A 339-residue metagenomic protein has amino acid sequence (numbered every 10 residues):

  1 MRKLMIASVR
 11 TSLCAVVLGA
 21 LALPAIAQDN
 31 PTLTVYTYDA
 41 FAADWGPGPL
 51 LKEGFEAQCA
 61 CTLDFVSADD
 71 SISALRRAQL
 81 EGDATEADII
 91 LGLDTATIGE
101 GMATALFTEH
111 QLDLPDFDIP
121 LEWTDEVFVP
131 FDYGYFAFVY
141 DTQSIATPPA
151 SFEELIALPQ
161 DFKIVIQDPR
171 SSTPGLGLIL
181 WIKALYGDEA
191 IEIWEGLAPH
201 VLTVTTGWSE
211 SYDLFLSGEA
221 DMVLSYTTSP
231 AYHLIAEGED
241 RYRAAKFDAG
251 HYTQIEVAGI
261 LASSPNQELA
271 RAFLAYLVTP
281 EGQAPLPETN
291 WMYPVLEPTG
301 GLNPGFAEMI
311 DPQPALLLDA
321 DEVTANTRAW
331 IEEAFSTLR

Functional and structural regions predicted by a protein language model:
T32, Y36-G48, D69-S73, T85-A220: Extracytoplasmic ligand-binding site segments that recognize negatively charged/polar headgroups
P49-F65: Short alpha-helix C-terminal cap/hinge motif
A96-E100, L216, A220-R241, N290: A ligand-binding cleft/hinge motif common to bilobed small-molecule-binding domains
F107-L114, E126-P130, E153-I156, L234-A236 (+2 more regions): Short beta-strand->loop
F117-P120, G134, W194-A198, V204-T205 (+2 more regions): Periplasmic-binding protein-like
A137-S144, K183, Q254-N266, P285-E288: A bilobed periplasmic-binding-protein/Venus flytrap-type ligand-binding module shared by bacterial periplasmic
A190, P294-R339: An extracytoplasmic/periplasmic, membrane-proximal ligand-sensing/linker region
L261-A315: Mature extracytoplasmic/periplasmic domains
